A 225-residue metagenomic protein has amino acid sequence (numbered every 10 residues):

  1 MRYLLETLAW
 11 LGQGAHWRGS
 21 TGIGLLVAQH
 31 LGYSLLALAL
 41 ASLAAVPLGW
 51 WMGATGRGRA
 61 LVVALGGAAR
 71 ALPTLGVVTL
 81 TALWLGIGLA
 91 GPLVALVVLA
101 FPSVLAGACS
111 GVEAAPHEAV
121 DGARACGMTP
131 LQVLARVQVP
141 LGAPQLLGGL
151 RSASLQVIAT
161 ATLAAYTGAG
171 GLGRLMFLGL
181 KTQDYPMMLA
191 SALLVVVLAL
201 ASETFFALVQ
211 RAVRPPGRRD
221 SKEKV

Functional and structural regions predicted by a protein language model:
M1-L38: Periplasmic/extracellular loop-to-transmembrane helix junction in inner-membrane transport proteins
L25-Y33, A82-S103, A143, M187 (+1 more regions): Loop-to-helix entry region at the N-terminal start of transmembrane alpha-helices in multi-pass membrane transporters
L31, L35, A39-P47, W51 (+4 more regions): Generic alpha-helical transmembrane segments of integral inner-membrane proteins, especially permease/transport modules
L35, V98, P130-L163, L189-A190 (+2 more regions): Transmembrane alpha-helices
L48-T81, L96, A106-A114, D121: Cytoplasmic-entry segments and transmembrane alpha-helices of multi-pass inner-membrane transporters
G56, S110-E113, H117, L189-V225: C-terminal transmembrane helix and the adjacent membrane-cytosol boundary/short C-terminal tail of inner/organellar
L83, T160-V195, R214, R218-V225: Glycine-rich helix-loop "coupling/hinge" segments at transmembrane-helix boundaries in multipass transporters
G107-L146, L172, M176: Short cytoplasmic-facing helical segments at TM-TM junctions of multi-pass membrane proteins
